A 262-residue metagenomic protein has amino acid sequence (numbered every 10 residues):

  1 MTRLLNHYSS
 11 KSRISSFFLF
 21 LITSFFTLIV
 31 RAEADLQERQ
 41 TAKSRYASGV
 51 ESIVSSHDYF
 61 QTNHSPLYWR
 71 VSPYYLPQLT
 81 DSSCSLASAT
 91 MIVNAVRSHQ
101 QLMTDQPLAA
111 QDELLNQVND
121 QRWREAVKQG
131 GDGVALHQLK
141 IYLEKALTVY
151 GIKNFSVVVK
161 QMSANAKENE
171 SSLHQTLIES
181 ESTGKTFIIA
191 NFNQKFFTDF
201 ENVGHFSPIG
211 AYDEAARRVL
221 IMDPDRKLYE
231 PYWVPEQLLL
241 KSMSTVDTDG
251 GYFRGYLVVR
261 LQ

Functional and structural regions predicted by a protein language model:
L4-F18: Bacterial N-terminal signal peptides that target proteins for export
F17-F26: Bacterial N-terminal signal peptides
S24-F25, L86, N94, K145 (+1 more regions): Generic detector of well-ordered secondary structure
I29-L136: Active-site-adjacent structural segments surrounding the nucleophilic cysteine of cysteine proteases and isopeptidases
A47-S48, L115-L257: Conserved active-site-adjacent core of cysteine acyl-enzyme catalytic domains
V258-Q262: Short beta-strand-to-coil "C-cap" segments at the C-terminal boundary of structured domains/repeats, marking
